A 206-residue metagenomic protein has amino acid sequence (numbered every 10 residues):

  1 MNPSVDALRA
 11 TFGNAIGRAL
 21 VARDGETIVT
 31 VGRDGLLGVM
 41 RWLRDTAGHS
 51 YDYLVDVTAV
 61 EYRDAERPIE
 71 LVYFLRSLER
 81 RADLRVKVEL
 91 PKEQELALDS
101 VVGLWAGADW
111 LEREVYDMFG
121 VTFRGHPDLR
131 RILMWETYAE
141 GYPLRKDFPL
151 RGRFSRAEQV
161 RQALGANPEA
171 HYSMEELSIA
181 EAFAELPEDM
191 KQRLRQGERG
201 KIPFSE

Functional and structural regions predicted by a protein language model:
M1-E206: Terminal low-complexity/charged segments
